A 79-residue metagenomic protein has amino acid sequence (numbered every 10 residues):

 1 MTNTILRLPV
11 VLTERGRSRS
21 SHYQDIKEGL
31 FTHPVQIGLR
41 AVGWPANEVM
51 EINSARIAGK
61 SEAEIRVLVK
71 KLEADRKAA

Functional and structural regions predicted by a protein language model:
M1-E28, E51-A58: Polyanion-binding surface elements
E28-V35, S61: Short, solvent-exposed alpha-helical "recognition" segments
V35-A41: Short Lys/Arg-enriched helix C-cap and helix-to-coil transition segments that create basic nucleic-acid-contact patches
M50-A78: A short, Lys/Arg-enriched interface patch at domain edges and termini
